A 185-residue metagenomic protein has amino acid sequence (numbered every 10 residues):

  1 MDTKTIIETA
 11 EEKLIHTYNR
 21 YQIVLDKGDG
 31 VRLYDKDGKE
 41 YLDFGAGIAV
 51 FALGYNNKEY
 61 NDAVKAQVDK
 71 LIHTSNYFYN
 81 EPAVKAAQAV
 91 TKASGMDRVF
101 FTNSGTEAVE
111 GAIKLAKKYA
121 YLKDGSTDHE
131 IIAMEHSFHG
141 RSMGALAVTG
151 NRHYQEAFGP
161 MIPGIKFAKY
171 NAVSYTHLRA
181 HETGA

Functional and structural regions predicted by a protein language model:
M1-D29: Active-site-adjacent loop/helix segments that line or gate small-molecule/cofactor pockets in enzymes
I23-D43: Active-site and channel-lining beta-strand-loop segments that bind or position nucleotide-derived/phosphorylated
K39, G95-D97, S126-H129, R141-M143 (+1 more regions): Short coil/turn connectors at secondary-structure junctions
E40-S126: Glycine-rich loop-to-alpha-helix module at the N-terminal edge of alpha/beta enzyme cores
Y119-H139: Conserved PLP-anchoring active-site segment centered on the Schiff-base-forming lysine
M134-G159, A172: Substrate-binding/gating loop at the entrance of the active-site cleft, primarily in PLP-dependent aminotransferase-like
F167-K169: Short acidic-hydrophobic, aromatic-tinged amphipathic segments that line or gate anion-handling sites
H177-A180, G184-A185: Single conserved hydrophobic/aromatic residue that forms the stacking wall/gate of nucleotide- or nucleobase-binding
